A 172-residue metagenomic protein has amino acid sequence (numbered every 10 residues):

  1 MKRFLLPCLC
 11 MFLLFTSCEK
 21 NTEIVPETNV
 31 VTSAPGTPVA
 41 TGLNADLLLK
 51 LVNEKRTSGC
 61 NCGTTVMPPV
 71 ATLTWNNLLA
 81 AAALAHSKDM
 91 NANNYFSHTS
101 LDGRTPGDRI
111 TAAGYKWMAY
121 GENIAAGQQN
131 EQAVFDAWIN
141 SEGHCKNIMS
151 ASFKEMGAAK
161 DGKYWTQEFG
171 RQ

Functional and structural regions predicted by a protein language model:
M1-A92, Q132-A133, K146, S150-Q172: N-terminal targeting leaders of exported, membrane, and organelle-targeted proteins
F96-S97: Mid-length scaffold segments of soluble, non-membrane domains
L101-Q172: A well-ordered secondary-structure block
